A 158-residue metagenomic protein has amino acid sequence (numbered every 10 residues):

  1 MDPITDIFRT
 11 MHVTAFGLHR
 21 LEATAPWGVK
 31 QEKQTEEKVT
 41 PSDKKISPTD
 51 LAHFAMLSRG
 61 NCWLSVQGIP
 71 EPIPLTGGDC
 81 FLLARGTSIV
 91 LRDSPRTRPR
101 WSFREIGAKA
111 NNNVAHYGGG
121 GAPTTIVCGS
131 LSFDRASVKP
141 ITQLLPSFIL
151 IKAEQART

Functional and structural regions predicted by a protein language model:
M1-I73, V90-A115: Generic protein-terminus/edge-of-domain signal
D6, M11-F16, A84, G119-T124 (+1 more regions): A generic structural signal for short, non-catalytic loop/turn and secondary-structure boundary residues
T14-G17, H53, D79, P123-G129 (+1 more regions): A generic secondary-structure signal marking the coil-to-beta-strand transition
T24, T87-S88, S132-A136: Short, solvent-exposed loop/turn segments at secondary-structure junctions
P74, L82: Short aromatic/basic micro-patch
G78-D79, G86: Loop/turn positions that initiate beta-strands
L83-R85, D93: Conserved "cap/hinge" positions at secondary-structure junctions
E105-T158: Alpha-helical bundle regulatory/interaction domains
